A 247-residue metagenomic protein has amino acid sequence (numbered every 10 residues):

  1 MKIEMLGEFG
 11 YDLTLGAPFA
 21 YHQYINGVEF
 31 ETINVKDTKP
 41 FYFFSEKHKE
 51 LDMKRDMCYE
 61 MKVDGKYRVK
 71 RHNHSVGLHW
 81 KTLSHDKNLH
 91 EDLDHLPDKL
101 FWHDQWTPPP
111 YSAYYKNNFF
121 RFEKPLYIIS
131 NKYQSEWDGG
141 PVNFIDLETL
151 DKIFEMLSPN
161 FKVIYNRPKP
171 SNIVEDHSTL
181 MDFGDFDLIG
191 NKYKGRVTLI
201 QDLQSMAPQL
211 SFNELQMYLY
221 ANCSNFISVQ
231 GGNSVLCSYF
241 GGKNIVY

Functional and structural regions predicted by a protein language model:
M1-K2, L126, N225: Structural motif
M1-S84, L215-Y218, N233-L236: Active-site and donor-binding regions of nucleotide-sugar-utilizing enzymes
M5-L15, Q134-I145: A short, glycine/small-residue-rich beta-strand->loop->alpha-helix junction that serves as a flexible
G27, S45-K49, N160-F161, C223 (+1 more regions): Short, well-ordered alpha-helix to beta-strand connector turns
E29-N34, I128-I129, K162-R167, S228 (+1 more regions): A structural signal for short, well-ordered beta-strand segments and their strand-loop junctions that often border
V63-Q134: A nucleotide-sugar donor-handling region in carbohydrate enzymes
I129-W137, L150-N213: Catalytic donor nucleotide-activated moiety binding site of glycosyltransferases and closely related
N213-Y247: A donor-sugar binding/catalytic signature common to diverse glycosyltransferases and related nucleotide-sugar
